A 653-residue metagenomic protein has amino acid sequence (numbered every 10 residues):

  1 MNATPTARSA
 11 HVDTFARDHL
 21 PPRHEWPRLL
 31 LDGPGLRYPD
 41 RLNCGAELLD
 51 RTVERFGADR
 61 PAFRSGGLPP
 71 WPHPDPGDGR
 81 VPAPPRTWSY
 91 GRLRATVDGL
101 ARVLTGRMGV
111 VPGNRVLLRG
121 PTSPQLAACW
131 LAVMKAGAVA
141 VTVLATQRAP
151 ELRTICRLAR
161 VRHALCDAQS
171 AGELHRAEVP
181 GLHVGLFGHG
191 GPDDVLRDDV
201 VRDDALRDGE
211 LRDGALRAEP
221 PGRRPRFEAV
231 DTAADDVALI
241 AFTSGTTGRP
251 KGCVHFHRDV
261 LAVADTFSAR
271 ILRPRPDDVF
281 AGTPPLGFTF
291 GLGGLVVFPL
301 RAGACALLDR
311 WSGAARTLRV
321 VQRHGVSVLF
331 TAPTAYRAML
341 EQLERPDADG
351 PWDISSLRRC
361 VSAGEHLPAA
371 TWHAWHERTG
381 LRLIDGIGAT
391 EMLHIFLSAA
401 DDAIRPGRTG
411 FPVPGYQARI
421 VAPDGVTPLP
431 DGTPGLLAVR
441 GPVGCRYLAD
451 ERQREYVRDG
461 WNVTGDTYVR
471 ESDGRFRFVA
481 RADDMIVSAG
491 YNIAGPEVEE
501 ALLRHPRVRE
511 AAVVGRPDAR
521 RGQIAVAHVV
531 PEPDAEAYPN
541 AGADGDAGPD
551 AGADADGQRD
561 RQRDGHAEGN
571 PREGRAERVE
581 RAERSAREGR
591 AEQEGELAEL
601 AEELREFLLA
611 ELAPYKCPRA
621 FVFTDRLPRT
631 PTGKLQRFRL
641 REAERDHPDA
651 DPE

Functional and structural regions predicted by a protein language model:
D59-P61, V201, L206-L211, G222-F242 (+3 more regions): Conserved pre-ATP/AMP-binding loop-to-beta segment of ANL
A83-W88, A101-Q147, P285, N492 (+1 more regions): Conserved AMP-binding/adenylate-forming
R94-R102, A234-L239, C253-R275, T283 (+3 more regions): Conserved structural elements of the adenylate-forming
Q147-P150, A164-C166, L329, G441 (+9 more regions): AMP-binding/adenylate-forming catalytic core of the ANL superfamily
L261-V279, L286-V328, Q342-A348: Conserved AMP-binding/adenylation subdomain of ANL enzymes
V326-T331, Q342-R405, Q417: Gly/Ser/Thr-rich phosphate-binding loop
F411-G415, V426-D459, R475, Y491-I493 (+1 more regions): Conserved ATP/PPi-binding loop(s) of AMP-dependent carboxylate-activating enzymes
R419-A438, E471-D473, G595-A601, Q636: Conserved beta-loop-beta connector loops within the AMP-binding
